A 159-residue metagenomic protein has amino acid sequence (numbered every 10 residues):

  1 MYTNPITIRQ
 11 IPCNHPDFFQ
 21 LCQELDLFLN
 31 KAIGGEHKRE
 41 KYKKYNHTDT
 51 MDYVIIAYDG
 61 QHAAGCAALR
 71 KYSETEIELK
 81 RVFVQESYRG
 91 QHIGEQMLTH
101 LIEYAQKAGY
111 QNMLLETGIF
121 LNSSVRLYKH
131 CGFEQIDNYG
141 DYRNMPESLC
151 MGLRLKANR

Functional and structural regions predicted by a protein language model:
Y2-K80, Q85-E86, L98-H100, Y104 (+2 more regions): Acetyl-CoA-dependent GNAT
C13, L114-I119, K129-C150: Conserved catalytic-core motifs of GNAT/GCN5-like acyltransferases
Q85-Q91, I119: Active-site acidic-Proline motif in GNAT/NAT acetyltransferases
Q91, E95, T99: Residues forming the Rossmann-fold NAD(P)(H) cofactor-binding site
A105-T117: Conserved GNAT acetyl-CoA-binding A-motif
S124: Helix-turn-helix
L149-R159: Terminal substrate-recognition subdomain of acyl/acetyltransferases
